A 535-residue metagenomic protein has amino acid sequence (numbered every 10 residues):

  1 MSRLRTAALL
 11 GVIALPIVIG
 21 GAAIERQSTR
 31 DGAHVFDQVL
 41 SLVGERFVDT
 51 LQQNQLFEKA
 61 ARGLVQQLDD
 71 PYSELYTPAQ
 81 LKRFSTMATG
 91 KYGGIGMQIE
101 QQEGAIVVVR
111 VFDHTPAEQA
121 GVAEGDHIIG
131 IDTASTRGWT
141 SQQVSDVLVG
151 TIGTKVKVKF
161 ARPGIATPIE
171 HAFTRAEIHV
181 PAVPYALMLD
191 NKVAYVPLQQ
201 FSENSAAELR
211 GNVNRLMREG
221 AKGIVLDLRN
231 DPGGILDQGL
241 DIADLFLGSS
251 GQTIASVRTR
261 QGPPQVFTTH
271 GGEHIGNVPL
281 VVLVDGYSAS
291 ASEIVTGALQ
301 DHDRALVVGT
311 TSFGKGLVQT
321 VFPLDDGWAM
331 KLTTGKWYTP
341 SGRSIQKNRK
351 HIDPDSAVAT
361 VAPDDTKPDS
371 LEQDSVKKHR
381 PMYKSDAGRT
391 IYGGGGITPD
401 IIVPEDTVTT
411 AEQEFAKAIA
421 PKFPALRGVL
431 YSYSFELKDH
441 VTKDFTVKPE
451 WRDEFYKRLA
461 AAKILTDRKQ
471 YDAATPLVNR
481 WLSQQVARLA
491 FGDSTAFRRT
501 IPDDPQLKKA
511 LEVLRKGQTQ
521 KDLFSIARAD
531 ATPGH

Functional and structural regions predicted by a protein language model:
T6-A22: Hydrophobic membrane-insertion alpha-helices, especially the h-region of bacterial N-terminal signal peptides
G21-G32, G44-V48, Q52-Q53, V107-E124 (+1 more regions): Cleft-lining beta-strand/loop regions that shape enzyme active-site pockets
G32-V39, L56-L64, Q80, G121-E124 (+16 more regions): Stable alpha-helical elements in mature extracytoplasmic
D37-R46, K192, L489-S494: Acidic/histidine-rich, surface-exposed loop or edge segments in extracytoplasmic proteins
V39, A60, M97, V158 (+5 more regions): Residue-level signature of catalytic and energy-coupling elements of molecular machines, predominantly ATP/GTP-dependent
F47-V109, G153-Y185, G251-T253, I501-L511 (+1 more regions): Extended, small/polar residue-biased N-terminal targeting/export presequences and adjacent propeptide/linker tracts
A291, D303-R304, T310, G314-P381: Polar, glycine-rich mid-to-C-terminal structural blocks that act as macromolecule-binding/assembly scaffolds
S344-I345, R349-H535: Conserved functional hotspot residues or short segments at active or partner-binding sites across diverse domains
